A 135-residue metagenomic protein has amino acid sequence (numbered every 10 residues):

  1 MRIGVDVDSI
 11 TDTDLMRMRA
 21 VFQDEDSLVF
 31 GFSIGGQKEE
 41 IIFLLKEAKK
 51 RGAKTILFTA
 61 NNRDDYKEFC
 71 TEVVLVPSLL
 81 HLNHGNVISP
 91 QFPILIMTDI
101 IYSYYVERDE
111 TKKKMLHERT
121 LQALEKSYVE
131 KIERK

Functional and structural regions predicted by a protein language model:
M1-I96, I100-D109: Glycine-rich phosphate-binding loops that contact phosphosugars or nucleotide phosphates
T111-K135: A short, charged, Gly/Pro-tolerant segment at domain boundaries
